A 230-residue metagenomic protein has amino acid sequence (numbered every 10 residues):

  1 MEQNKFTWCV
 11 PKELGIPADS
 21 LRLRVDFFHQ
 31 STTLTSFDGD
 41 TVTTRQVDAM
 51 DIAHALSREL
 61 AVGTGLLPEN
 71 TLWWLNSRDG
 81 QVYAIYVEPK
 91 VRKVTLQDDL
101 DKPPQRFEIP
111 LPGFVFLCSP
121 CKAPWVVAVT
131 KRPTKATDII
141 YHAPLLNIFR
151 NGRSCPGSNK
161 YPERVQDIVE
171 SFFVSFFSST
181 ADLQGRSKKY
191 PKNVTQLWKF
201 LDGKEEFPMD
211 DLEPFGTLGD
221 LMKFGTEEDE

Functional and structural regions predicted by a protein language model:
E2-F6, K12, A136-E230: Domain-scale recognition of soluble eukaryotic interaction modules
Q3-P162, V174: Compact alpha/beta protein-protein interaction domains typified by the UBC
